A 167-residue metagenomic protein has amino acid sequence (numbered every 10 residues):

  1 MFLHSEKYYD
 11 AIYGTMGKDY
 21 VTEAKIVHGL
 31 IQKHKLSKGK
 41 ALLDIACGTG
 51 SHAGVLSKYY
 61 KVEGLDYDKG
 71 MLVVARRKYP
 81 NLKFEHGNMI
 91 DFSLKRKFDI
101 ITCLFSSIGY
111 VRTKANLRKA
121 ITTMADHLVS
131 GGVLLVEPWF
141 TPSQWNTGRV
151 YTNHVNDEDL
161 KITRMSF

Functional and structural regions predicted by a protein language model:
M1-K38: Conserved class I S-adenosyl-L-methionine
K38-A46: Conserved class I S-adenosyl-L-methionine
L43, G50-D91: Class I SAM-dependent methyltransferase SAM/SAH-binding core
S93-I100: A short acidic, Gly/Pro-enriched loop at the edge of an enzyme's catalytic core that lines a small-molecule cofactor
L104-S106: Residues lining the SAM
G109-V111: A short His-aromatic
A115, L135-F167: SAM-dependent methyltransferase
R118-S130: A short glycine-rich, Lys/Arg-flanked "PGG" loop and its adjoining helix->strand segment in the class I
